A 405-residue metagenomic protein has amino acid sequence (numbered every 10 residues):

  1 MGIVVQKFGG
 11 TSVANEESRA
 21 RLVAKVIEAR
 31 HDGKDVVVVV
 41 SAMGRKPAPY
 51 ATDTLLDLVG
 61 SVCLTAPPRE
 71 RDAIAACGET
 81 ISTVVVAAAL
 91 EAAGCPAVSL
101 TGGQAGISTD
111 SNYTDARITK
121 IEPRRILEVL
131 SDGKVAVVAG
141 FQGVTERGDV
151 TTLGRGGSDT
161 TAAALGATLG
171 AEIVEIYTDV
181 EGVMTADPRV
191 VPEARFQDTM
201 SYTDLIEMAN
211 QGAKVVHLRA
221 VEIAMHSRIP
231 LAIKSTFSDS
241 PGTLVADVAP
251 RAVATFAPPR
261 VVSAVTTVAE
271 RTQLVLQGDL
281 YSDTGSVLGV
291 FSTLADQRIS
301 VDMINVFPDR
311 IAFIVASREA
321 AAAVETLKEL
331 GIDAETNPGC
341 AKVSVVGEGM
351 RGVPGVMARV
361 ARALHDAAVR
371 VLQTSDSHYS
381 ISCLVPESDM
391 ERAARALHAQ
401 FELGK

Functional and structural regions predicted by a protein language model:
M1-V221, L384-P386, F401: Nucleotide/pyrophosphate-binding catalytic subdomain
S41-L56, I233-A252, P308: Terminal amphipathic helices with adjacent charged low-complexity linkers/tails
M43-G44, V180-G182, S227-L231, S235-S240 (+2 more regions): Glycine-rich beta-alpha junction loops
L130-T145, M208-A232, Q277-G278, T284 (+2 more regions): Electropositive, surface-exposed helix/loop patches at the edges of structured domains that serve as adaptable
A139, P192-Q197, E207-V268: Phosphate/diphosphate-binding glycine-rich loops and adjacent basic-rich segments that engage nucleotide
I173-Y177, L231-I233, D302: Short hydrophobic alpha-helical runs that function as membrane-insertion/retention elements
G242-K405: A conserved regulatory-domain signal marking ACT and ACT-like small-molecule sensing domains and adjacent regulatory
